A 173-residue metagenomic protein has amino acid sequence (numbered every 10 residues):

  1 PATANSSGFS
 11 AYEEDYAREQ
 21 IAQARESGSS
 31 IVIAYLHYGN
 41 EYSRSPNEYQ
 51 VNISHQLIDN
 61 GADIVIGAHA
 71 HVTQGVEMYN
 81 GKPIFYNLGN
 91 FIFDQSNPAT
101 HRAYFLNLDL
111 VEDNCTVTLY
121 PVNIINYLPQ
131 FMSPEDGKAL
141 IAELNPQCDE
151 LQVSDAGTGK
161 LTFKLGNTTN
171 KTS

Functional and structural regions predicted by a protein language model:
P1-S173: Acidic, metal/ion-coordinating pockets
